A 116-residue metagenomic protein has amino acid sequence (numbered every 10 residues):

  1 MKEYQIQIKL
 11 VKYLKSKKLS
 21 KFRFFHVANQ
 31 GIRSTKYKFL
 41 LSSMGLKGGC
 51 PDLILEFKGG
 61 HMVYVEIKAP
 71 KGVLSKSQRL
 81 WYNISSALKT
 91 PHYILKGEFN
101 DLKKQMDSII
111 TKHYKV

Functional and structural regions predicted by a protein language model:
M1-V116: Catalytic phosphate/metal-binding cores of nucleic-acid and nucleotide-processing enzymes, i.e., regions that mediate
